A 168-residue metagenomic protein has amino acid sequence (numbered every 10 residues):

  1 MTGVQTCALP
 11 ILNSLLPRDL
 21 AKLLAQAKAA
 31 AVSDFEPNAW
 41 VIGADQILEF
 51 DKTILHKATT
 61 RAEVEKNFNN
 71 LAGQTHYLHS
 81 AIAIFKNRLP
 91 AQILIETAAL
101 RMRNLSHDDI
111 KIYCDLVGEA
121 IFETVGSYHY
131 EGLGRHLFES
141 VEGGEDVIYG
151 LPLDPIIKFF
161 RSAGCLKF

Functional and structural regions predicted by a protein language model:
T2-L9: Short, small-residue-biased leader/transition segments that mark boundaries at the very start of proteins
L12-F168: Anionic-ligand binding patches
